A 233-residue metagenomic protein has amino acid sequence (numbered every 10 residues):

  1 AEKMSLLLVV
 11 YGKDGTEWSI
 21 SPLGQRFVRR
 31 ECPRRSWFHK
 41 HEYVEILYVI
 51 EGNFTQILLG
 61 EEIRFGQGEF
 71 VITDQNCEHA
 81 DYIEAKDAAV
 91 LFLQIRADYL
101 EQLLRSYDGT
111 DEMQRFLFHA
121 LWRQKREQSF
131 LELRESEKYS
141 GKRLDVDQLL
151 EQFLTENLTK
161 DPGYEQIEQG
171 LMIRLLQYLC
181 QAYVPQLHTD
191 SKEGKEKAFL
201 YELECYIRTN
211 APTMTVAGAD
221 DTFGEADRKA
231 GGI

Functional and structural regions predicted by a protein language model:
A1, S5-G24, E84-T155: A hydrophobic/aromatic-rich effector-binding and dimerization subdomain of bacterial HTH-type transcriptional regulators
A1-F70, C77, T110-E112, F118: Generic protein-terminus/edge-of-domain signal
Y43, D87, G194-K197: Short, conserved loop/turn and helix-capping segments at secondary-structure boundaries that abut family-defining
E45-Y48, D145-L149, L171, L175-Y178: Amphipathic, well-ordered alpha-helical segments in soluble domains
T55-I57, T73, H79-K86, Q102: Short beta-strand His + acidic residue motifs that chelate non-heme Fe in jelly-roll/DSBH and cupin folds
G68, G218-A226, A230-I233: Append "Primarily bacterial transcriptional regulators
V71-T73, F92: Short hydrophobic-aromatic micro-motifs
L131-G141, N157-G218, T222-F223: Short, Lys/Arg-enriched, Trp-marked, Pro/Gly-tolerant hinge/linker segments that flank
